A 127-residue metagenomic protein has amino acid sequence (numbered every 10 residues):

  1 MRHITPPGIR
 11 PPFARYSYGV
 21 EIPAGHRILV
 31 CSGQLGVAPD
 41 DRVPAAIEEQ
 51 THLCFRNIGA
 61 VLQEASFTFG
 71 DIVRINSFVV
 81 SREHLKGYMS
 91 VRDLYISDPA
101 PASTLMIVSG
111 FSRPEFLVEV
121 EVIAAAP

Functional and structural regions predicted by a protein language model:
M1-V73, V79-P127: N-terminal presequence-like segments and the immediate start of the first folded domain
